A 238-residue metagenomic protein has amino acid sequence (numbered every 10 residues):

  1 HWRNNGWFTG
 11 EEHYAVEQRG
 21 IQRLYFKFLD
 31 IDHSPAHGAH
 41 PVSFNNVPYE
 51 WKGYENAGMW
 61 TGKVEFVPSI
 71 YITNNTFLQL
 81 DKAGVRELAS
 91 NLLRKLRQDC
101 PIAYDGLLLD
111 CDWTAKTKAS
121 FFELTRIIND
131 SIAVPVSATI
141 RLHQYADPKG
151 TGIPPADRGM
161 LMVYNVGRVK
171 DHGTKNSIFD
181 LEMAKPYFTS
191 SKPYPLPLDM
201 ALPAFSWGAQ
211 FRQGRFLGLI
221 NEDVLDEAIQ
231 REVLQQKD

Functional and structural regions predicted by a protein language model:
H1-K27: N-terminal mature-domain "stem" immediately C-terminal to a signal peptide or N-terminal signal-anchor/transmembrane
W2-R3, K27-A156, L161: Chitinase-like catalytic core of GlcNAc-active glycosidases
A15-V16, G58, T189-K192: A general structural signal for short secondary-structure junctions and capping/turn motifs
Q18-I21, C100-P101, I153, K192: Alpha-helix termination/capping residues and helix-transition junctions
L29-S34, Q98-I102, A138-R141, R168-H172 (+2 more regions): Short C-terminal domain-edge/linker segments immediately following a structured domain
H37-Y54, D171-F188, D238: Gly/Pro-rich active-site loop or hairpin
A119, E123-F216: Substrate-binding surface in catalytic domains of secreted glycosidases
Q210-D238: Glycan-binding loop/region signatures in secreted carbohydrate-active enzymes
